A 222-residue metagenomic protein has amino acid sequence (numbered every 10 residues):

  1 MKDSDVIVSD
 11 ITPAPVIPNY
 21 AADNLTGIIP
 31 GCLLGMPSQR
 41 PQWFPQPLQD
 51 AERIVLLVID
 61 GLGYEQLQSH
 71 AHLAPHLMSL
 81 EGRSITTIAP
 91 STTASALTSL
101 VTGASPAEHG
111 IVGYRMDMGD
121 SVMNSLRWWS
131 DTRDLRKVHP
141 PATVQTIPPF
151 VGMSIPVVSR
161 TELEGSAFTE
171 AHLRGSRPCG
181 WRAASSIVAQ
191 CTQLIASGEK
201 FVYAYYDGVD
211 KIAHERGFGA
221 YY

Functional and structural regions predicted by a protein language model:
K2-P37, A71-G82, I88-K200, Y205-R216: His/Asp/Glu-rich, glycine-adjacent segments that coordinate divalent cations and/or stabilize oxyanion chemistry on
M36-D50: An N-terminal domain-cap segment
D50-R53, G103: Catalytic cores of glycan-processing enzymes that make or break glycosidic bonds
L56-I59: Short hydrophobic beta-strand that contains or immediately precedes a catalytic carboxylate
G61-E65: Short acidic, Gly/Ser-rich segments with clustered Asp/Glu that frequently serve as metal-coordination loops in enzyme
Q66-H70: Short, solvent-exposed loop/turn and secondary-structure capping segments
G217-Y222: Acidic, glycine-rich loop-and-beta core segments that form the ion-binding/anion-interacting portion of active sites
